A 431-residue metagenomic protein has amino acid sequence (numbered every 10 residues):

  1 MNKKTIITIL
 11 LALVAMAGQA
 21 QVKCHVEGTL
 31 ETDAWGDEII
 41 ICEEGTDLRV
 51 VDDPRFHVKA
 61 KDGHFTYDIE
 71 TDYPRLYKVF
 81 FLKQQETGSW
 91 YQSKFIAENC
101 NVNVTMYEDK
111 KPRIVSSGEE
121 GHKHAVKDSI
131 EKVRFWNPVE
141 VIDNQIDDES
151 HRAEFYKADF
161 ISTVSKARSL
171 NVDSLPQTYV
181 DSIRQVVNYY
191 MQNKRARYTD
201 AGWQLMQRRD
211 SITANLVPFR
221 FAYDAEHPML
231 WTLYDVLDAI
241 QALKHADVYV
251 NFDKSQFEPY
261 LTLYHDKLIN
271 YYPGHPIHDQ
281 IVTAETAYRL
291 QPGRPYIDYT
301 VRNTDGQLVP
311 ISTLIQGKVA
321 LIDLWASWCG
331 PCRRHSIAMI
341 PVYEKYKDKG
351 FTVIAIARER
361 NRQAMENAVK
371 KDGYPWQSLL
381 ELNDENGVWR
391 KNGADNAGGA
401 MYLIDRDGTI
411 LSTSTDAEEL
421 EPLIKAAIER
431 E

Functional and structural regions predicted by a protein language model:
M1-G28, E431: Bacterial Sec-dependent N-terminal signal peptides
Q21-G202: A non-transmembrane, solvent-exposed segment enriched in polar/low-complexity residues
D52-D53, P295, K318, N396-G398: Short, small/polar residue-rich loop motifs at catalytic or cofactor-binding pockets
D181-R197, A225-Y249: Amphipathic alpha-helical repeat scaffolds of TPR domains
H227, W231-T232, A246-R302, Q307-G317 (+4 more regions): N-proximal helix/coil linker or "cap" segments that precede and/or mark the start of modular domains
L324-E344: Conserved redox-active cysteine motifs that mediate thiol-disulfide chemistry, especially di-cysteine Cys-X(1-2)-Cys
E344-N386, D395: Conserved segment of the thioredoxin-like fold in thiol-based oxidoreductases
Y374, E381-A427: Thiol/disulfide oxidoreductase modules built on the thioredoxin-like
